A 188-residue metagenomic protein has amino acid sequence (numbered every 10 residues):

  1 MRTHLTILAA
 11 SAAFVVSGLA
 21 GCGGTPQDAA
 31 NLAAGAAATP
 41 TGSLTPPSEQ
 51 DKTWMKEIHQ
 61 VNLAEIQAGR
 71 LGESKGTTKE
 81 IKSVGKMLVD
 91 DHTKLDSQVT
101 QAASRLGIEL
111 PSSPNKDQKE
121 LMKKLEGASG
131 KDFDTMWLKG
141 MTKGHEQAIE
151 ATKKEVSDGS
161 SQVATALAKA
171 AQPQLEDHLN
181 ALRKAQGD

Functional and structural regions predicted by a protein language model:
R2-D188: His/Met- and acidic-residue-enriched segments that coordinate or traffic transition-metal cofactors and support
